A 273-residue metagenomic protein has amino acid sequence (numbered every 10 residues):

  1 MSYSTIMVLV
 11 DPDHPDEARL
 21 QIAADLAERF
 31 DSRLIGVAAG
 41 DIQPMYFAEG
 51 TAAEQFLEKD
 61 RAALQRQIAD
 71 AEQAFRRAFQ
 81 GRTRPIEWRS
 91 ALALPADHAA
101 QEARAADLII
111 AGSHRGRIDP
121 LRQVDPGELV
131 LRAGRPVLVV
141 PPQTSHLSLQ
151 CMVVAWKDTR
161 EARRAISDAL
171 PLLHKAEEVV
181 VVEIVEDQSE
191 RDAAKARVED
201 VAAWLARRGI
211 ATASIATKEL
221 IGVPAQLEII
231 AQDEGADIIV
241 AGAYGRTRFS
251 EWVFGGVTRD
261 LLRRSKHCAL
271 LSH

Functional and structural regions predicted by a protein language model:
M1, R76-I109, R207-I239, G245-R248 (+1 more regions): Structural beta-alpha unit
M1-Q55, R132-R135, L147-T217: Small/aliphatic-rich secondary-structure junction motif
R19, P95, R122-Q123, A162-A165 (+2 more regions): Amphipathic coiled-coil/heptad-repeat helices and related helical stalk/stem segments that mediate oligomerization
L20, D25-R29, H98-S145, I230-H273: Gly/Ser-rich helix-loop-strand patches that form or flank binding pockets for ribonucleotide-derived cofactors
I35-V37, R89, I110, L138 (+4 more regions): Hydrophobic/aromatic beta-strand patches that form the interior of the parallel beta-sheet core in alpha/beta enzyme
F56-D70: A short acidic, glycine-rich active-site loop that binds or catalyzes chemistry on phosphate/adenosine moieties
